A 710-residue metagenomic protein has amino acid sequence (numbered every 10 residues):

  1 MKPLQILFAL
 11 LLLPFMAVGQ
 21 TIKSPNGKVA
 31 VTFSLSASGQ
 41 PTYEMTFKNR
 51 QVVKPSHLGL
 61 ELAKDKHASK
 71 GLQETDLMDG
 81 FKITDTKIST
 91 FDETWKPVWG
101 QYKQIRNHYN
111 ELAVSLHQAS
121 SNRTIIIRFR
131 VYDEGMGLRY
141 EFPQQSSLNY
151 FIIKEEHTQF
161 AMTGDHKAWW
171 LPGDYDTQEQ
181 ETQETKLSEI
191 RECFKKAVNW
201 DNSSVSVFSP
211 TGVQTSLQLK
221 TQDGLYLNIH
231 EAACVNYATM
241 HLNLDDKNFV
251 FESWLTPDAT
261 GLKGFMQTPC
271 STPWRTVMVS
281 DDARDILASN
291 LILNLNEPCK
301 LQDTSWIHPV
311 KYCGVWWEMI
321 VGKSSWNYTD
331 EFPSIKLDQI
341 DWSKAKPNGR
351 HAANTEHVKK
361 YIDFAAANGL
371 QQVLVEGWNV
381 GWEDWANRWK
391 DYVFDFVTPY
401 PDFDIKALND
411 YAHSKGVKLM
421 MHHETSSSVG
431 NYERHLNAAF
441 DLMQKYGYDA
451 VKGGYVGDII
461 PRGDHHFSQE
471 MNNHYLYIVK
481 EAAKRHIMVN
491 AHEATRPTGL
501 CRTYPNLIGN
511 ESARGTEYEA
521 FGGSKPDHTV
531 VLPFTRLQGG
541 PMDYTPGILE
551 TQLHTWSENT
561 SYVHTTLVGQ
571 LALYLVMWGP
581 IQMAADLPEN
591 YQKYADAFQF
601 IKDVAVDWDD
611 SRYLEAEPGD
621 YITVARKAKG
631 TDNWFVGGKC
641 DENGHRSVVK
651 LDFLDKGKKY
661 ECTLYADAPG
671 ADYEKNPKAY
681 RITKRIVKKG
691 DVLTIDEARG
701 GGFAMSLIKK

Functional and structural regions predicted by a protein language model:
M1-T21: Bacterial Sec-dependent N-terminal signal peptides
T21-Q302: N-terminal accessory beta-strand-rich subdomains and adjacent acidic, glycine-rich linkers that precede catalytic cores
F91, Q101-K103, W170-Q178, Q183 (+1 more regions): Solvent-exposed beta-strand/loop surfaces of large extracellular or lumenal domains
Q267-K360, N368, Q372: An acidic-aromatic substrate-binding cleft motif
E376-T566: Aromatic- and carboxylate-enriched substrate-binding clefts and catalytic-loop regions of carbohydrate-active enzymes
V568-E615: Catalytic cores of secreted or luminal carbohydrate-active enzymes
P618-Y660, F703-A704: Carbohydrate-binding surface patches
K684-K710: C-terminal beta-strand-rich structural cap/linker in extracellular carbohydrate-active enzymes
